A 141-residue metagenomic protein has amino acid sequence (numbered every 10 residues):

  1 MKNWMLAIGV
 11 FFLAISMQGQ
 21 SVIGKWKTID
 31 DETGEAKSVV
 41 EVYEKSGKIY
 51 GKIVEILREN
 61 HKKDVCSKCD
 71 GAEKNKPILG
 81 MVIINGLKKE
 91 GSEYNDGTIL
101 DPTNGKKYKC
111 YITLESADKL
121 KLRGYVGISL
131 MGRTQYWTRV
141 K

Functional and structural regions predicted by a protein language model:
M1-S21: Bacterial Sec-dependent N-terminal signal peptides
S16, Q20-K25, E90-G97, D118-K121: Short, hydrophobic/aromatic-rich segments at coil-to-beta transitions
S21-E35, Q135-V140: K/E-rich alpha-helical interaction surfaces of small helical-bundle regulatory domains
D30, E35-D101, K107-Y108: Central antiparallel beta-sheet cores of small beta-barrel/beta-sandwich binding domains
D31-T33, P102, T113, G127-I128: Short polar/acidic secondary-structure junctions
E44, K89, L114-E115, R139: Generic beta-strand structural signal
K109-R123: Short, compact, well-ordered microdomains
A117-K119, V126-K141: Edge beta-strand at a domain terminus
